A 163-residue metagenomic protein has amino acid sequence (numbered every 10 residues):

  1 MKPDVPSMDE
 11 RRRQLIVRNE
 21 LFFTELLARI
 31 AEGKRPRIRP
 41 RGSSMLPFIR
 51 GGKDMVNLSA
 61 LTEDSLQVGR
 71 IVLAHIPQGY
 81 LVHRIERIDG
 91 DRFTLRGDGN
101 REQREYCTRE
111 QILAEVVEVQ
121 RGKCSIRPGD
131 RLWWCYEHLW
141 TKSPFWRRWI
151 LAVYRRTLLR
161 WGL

Functional and structural regions predicted by a protein language model:
M1-L163: Extended hydrophobic leader/signal-anchor segments used for secretion and membrane insertion
